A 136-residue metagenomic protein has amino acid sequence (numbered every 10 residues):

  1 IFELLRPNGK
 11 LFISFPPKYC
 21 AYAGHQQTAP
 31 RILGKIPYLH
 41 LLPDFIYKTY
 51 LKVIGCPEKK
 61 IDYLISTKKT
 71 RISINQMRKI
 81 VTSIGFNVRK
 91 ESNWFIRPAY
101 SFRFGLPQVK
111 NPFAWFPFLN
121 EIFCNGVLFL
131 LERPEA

Functional and structural regions predicted by a protein language model:
I1-K10: A short glycine-rich, Lys/Arg-flanked "PGG" loop and its adjoining helix->strand segment in the class I
K10-L130: S-adenosyl-L-methionine-dependent methyltransferase catalytic module, highlighting the catalytic core
L131-E135: C-terminal beta-strand of the catalytic ATP-binding
